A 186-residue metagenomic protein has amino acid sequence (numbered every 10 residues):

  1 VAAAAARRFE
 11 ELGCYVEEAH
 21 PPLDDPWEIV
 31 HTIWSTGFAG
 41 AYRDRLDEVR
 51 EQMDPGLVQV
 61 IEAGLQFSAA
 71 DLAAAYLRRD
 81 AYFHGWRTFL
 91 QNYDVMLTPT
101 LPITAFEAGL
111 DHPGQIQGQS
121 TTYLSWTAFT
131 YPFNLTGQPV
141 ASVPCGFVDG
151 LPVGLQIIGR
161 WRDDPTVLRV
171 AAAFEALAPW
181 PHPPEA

Functional and structural regions predicted by a protein language model:
V1-H20, Y42-E48, L72-Y93, L124: Acyltransferase
A2-A3, S35, A39, W126 (+1 more regions): Amphipathic alpha-helical segments in well-structured domains
A3-Y15, F67, L72-A73, H84 (+2 more regions): Structural helix-boundary/capping segments
C14-V30, I61-A63: Short connector loops at secondary-structure junctions
L23-D25, A105, V148: Positions that flank functional sites
I29, W34, A105-T127: Short, surface-exposed loop/helix-turn segments at secondary-structure junctions that function as lids/hinges flanking
S35-R87, P99, I103, S142-P152: Short helix-loop capping/hinge segments that flank enzyme active sites or metal/cofactor-binding pockets
